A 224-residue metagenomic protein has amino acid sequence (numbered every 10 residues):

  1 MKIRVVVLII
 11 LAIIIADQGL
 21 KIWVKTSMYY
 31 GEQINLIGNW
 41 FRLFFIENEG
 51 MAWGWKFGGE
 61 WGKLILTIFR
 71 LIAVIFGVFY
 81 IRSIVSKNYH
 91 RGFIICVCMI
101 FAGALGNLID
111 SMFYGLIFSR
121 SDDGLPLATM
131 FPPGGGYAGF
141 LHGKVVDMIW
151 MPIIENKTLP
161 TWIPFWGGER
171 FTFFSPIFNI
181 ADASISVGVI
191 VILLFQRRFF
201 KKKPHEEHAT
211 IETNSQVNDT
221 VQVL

Functional and structural regions predicted by a protein language model:
M1-L224: Alpha-helical transmembrane bundles and membrane-interface segments of multipass inner-membrane proteins
